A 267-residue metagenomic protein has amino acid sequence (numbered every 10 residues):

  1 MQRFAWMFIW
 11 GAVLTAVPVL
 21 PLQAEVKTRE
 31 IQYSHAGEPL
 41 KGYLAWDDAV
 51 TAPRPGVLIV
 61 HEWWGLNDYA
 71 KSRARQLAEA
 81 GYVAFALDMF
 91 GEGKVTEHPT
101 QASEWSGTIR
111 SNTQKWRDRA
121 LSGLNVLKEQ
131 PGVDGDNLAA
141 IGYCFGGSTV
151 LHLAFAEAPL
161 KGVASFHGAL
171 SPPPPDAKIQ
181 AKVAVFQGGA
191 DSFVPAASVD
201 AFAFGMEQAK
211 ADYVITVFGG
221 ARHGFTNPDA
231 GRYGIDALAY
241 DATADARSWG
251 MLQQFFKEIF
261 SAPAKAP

Functional and structural regions predicted by a protein language model:
W6-P18: Bacterial N-terminal signal peptides
V19-A24: Sec/Tat signal peptide C-region and signal peptidase I cleavage site
E30-G132, N227-A239: Serine-hydrolase catalytic machinery in alpha/beta-hydrolase-like enzymes
Y43, E207-P267: C-terminal catalytic histidine-bearing segment of alpha/beta-hydrolase fold enzymes
R73, P195-G205, F218: Short alpha-helix in the alpha/beta-hydrolase fold that links the catalytic acid
A120-Q180: Primarily recognizes the serine-hydrolase "nucleophile elbow" in alpha/beta-hydrolase and SGNH/GDSL folds
I179, V185-Q187, D191: Short beta-strand/loop motif that positions the catalytic acidic residue of the alpha/beta-hydrolase fold
A190-V194, H223: Acidic catalytic loop of the alpha/beta-hydrolase fold
